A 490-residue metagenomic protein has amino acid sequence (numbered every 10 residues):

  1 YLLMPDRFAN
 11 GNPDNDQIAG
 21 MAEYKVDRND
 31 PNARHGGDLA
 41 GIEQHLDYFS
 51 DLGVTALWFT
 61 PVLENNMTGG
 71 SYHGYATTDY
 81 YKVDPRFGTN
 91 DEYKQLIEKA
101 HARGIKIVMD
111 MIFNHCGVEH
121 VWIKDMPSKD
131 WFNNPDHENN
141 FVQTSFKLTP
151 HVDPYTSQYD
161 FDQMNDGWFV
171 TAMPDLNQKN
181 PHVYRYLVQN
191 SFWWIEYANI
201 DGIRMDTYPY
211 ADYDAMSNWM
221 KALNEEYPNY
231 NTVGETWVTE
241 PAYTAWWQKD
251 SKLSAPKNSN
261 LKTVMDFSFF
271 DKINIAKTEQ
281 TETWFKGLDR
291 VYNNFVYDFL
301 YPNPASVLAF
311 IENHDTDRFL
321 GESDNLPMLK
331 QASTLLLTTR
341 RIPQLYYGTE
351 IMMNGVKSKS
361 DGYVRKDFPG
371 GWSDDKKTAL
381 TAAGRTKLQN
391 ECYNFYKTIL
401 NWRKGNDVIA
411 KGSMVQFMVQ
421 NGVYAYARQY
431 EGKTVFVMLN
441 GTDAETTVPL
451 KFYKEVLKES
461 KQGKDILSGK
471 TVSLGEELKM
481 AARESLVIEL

Functional and structural regions predicted by a protein language model:
Y1, L57-F59, I107-M109, I203 (+3 more regions): Hydrophobic faces of well-ordered beta-strands that scaffold small-molecule active sites in alpha/beta enzyme cores
Y1-M4, A9, I18-G20, A40-E43 (+3 more regions): Carbohydrate-interacting/catalytic domains
M4-R7, L63, D84-F87, F113 (+6 more regions): Short, flexible loop/turn elements at secondary-structure junctions
D6-Y197, M216-E225, A242, P256 (+1 more regions): Substrate-binding/active-site clefts of carbohydrate-active enzymes
V54, I200, R341-I342: A structural motif
I97, H101, H115, H120 (+11 more regions): Active-site-proximal helices and loops of the catalytic beta/alpha 8
